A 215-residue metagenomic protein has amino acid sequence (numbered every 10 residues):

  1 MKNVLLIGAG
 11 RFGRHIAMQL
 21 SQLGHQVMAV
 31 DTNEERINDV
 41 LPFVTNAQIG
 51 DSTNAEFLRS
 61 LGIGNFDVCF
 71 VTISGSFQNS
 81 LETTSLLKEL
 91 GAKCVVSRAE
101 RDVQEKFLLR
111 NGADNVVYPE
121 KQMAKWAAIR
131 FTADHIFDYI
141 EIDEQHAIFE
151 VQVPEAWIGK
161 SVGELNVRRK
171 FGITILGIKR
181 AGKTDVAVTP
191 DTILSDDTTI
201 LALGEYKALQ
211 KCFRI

Functional and structural regions predicted by a protein language model:
M1-I215: Cytosolic regulatory regions of ion transport systems
